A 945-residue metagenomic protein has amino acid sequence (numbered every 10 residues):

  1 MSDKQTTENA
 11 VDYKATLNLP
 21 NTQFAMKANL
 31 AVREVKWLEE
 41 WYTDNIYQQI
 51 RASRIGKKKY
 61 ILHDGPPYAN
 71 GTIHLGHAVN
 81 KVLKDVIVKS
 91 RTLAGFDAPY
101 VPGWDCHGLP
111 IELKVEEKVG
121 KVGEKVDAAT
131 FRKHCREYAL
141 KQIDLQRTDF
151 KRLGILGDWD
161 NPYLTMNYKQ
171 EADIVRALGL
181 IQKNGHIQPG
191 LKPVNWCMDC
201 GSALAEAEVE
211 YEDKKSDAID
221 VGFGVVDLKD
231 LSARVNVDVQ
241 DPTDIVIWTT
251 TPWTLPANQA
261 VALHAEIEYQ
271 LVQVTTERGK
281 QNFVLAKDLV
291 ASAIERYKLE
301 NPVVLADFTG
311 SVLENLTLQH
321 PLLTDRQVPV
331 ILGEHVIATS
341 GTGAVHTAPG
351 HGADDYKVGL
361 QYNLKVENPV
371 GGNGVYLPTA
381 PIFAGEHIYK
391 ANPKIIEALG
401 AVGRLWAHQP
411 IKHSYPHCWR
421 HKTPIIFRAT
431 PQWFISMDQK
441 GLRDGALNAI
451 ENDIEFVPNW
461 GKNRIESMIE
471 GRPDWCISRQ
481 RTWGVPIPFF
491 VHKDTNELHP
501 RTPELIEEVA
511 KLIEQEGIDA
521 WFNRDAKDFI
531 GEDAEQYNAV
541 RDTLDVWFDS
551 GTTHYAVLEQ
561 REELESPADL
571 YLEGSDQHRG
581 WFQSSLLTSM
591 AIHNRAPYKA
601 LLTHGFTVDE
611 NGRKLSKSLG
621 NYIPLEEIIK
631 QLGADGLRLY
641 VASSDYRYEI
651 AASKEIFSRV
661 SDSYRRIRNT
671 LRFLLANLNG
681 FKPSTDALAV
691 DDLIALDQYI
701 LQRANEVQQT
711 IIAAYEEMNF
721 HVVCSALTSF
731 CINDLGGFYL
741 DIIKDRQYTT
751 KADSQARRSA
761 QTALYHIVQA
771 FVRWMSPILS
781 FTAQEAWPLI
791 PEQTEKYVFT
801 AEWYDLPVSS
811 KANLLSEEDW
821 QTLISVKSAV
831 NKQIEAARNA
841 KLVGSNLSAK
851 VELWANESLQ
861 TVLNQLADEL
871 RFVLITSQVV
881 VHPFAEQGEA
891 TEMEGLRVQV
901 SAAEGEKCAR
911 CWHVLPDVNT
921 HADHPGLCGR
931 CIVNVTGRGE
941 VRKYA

Functional and structural regions predicted by a protein language model:
S2-Q23, K27-L30, K36, E40-D44 (+15 more regions): Residue patterns forming the tRNA-binding/recognition surfaces of aminoacyl-tRNA synthetases and related DALR
A52-K114, I174, I247-L255, A262 (+5 more regions): N-terminal catalytic cores of NTP/NDP-binding nucleotidyl/phosphoryl-transfer enzymes
R54, K58-G65, G76-V79, L83 (+19 more regions): Secondary-structure capping and boundary motifs in well-ordered enzyme cores
D105, V194, M198, L204-E212 (+10 more regions): Acidic, turn-prone loop/beta-hairpin segments
C197, C418, H492, D528-G531 (+2 more regions): Short cysteine-rich clusters marking metal-coordination/redox-active sites
G201, A534, W912-L915, G929-I932: Cys/His-coordinated zinc-binding microdomains
D227, Y362-G374, R481-W483, V491 (+1 more regions): Alpha-helical recognition segments enriched in aromatics with Gly/Pro capping that present substrate-recognition
A260, I267-A344, A353, K357: Protease-associated
